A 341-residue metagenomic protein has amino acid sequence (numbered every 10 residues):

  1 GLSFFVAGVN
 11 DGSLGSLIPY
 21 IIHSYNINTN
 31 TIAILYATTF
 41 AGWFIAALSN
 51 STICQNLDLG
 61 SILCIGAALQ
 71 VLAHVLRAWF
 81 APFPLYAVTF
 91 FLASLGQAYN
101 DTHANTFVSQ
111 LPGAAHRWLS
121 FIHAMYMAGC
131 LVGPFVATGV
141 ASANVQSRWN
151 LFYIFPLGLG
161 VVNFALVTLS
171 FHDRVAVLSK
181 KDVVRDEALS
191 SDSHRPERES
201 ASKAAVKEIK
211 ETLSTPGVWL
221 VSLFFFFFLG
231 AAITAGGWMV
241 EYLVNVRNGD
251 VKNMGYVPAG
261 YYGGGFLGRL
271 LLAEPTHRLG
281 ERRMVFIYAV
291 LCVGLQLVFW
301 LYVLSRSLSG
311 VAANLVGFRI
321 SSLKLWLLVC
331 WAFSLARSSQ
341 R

Functional and structural regions predicted by a protein language model:
L2-Y25, N100-D101, N105, P134 (+1 more regions): Extracytoplasmic
L14-I18, K210-L267: Extracytoplasmic gate region of multi-pass secondary transporters
N26, D58, W79-P84, G113 (+4 more regions): Helix-breaking motifs and short loop linkers at transmembrane-helix boundaries and internal kinks in secondary membrane
I45-L59, A141, G268-E281, F299-V303: Helix-to-loop junctions at the C-terminal end of transmembrane segments in multipass secondary transporters
I45-P84: Conserved MFS/SLC helix-loop-helix module at the cytosolic interface between two early adjacent transmembrane helices
T89-M125: Cytoplasmic helix-loop-helix junction between adjacent transmembrane helices in 12-TM secondary transporters
A114-A115, F121-D182: Helix-loop-helix hairpin linking two adjacent transmembrane segments in secondary transporters
R282-R341: C-terminal transmembrane helical hairpin of 12-TM major facilitator-type secondary transporters
